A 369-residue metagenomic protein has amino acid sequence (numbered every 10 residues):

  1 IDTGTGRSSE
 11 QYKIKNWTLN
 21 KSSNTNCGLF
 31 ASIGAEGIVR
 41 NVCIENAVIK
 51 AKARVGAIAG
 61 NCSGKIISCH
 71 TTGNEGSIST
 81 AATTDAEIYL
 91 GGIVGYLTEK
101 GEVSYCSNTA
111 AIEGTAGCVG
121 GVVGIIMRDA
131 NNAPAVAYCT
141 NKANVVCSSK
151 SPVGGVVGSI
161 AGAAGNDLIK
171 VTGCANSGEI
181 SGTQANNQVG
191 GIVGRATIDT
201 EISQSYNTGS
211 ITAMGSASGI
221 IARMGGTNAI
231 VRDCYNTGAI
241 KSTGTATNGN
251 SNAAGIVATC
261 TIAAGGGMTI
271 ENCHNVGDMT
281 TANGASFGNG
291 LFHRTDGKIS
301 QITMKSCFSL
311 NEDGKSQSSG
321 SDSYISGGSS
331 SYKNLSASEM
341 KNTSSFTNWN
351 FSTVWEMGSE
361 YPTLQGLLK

Functional and structural regions predicted by a protein language model:
I1-K369: Predominantly extracellular beta-rich ligand-binding scaffolds that present long acidic/polar faces for carbohydrate
